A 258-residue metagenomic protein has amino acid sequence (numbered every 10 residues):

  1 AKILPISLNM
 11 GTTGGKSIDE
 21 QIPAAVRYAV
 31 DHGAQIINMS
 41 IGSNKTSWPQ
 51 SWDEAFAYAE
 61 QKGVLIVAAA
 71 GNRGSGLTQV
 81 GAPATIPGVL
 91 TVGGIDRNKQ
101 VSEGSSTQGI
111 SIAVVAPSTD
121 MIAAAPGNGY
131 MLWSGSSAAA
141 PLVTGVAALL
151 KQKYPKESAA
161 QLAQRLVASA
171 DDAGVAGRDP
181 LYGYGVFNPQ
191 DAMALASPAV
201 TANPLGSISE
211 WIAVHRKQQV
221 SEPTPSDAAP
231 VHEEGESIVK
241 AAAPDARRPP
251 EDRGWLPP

Functional and structural regions predicted by a protein language model:
A1-I18, I86-P87, T107-S111, Y154-R165: Subtilisin-like serine protease catalytic core
A1-S47, D96: Subtilisin-like peptidase catalytic core
L8, S118-F187: Hydrolase catalytic cores
D19, P23-V26, D53-F56, V80 (+6 more regions): Extracytoplasmic/secreted envelope proteins and their assembly/folding machinery, especially bacterial periplasmic
Y28-H32, Y58-K62, L149-K153, R165-D172 (+1 more regions): Structured segments of extracytoplasmic/periplasmic soluble domains in secreted or envelope-associated proteins
A34-P126, V167-S169: Catalytic-core segments of hydrolase enzymes
Y154-W255: C-terminal subdomain of the subtilisin-like protease fold in secreted/lumenal serine endopeptidases
